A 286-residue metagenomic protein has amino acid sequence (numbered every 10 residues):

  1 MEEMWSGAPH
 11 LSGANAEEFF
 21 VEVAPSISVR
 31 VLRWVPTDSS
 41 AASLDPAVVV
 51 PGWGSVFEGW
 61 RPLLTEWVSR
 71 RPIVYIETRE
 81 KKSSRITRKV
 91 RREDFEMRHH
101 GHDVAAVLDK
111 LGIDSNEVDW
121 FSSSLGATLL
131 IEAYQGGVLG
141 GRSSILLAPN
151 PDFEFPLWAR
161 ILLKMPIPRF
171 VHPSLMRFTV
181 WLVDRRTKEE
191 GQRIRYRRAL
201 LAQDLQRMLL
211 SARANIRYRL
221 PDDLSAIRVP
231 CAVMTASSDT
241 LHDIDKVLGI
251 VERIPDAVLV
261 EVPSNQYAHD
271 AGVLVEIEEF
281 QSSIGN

Functional and structural regions predicted by a protein language model:
M1-A47, R70-R71, F280-N286: Alpha/beta-hydrolase fold catalytic core
I27-I86: Conserved HGGG/HGGXW glycine-rich cap/lid loop of the alpha/beta-hydrolase fold
Y75-F121: Active-site loop/oxyanion-hole signature of alpha/beta-hydrolase fold enzymes
I131, Q135, G141-F170: Flexible "cap/lid" loop of the alpha/beta hydrolase fold
F155-L157, H172-S225: Conserved alpha/beta-hydrolase catalytic His-Asp/Glu region
I227, V233-T235: Short beta-strand/loop motif that positions the catalytic acidic residue of the alpha/beta-hydrolase fold
T240-K246: Conserved alpha/beta-hydrolase "acid-adjacent" motif
D256-N286: Catalytic active-site module of serine/aspartate enzymes centered on a nucleophile-bearing elbow/loop
